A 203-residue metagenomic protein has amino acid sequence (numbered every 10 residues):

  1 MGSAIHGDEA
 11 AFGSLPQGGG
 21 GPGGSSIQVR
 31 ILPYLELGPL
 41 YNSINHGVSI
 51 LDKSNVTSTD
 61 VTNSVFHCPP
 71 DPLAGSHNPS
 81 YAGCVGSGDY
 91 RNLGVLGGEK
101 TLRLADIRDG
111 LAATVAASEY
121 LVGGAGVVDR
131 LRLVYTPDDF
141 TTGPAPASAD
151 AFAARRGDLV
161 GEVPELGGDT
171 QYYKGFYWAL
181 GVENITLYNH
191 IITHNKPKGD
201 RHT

Functional and structural regions predicted by a protein language model:
M1-T203: Internal low-complexity, small-residue/proline-rich segments
